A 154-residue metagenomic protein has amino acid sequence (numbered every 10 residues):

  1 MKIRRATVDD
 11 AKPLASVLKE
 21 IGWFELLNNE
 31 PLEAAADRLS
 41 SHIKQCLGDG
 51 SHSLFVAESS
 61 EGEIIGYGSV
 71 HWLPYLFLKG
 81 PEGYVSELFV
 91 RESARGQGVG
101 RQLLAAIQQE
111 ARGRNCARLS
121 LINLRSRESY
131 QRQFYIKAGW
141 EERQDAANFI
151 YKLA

Functional and structural regions predicted by a protein language model:
K2-S16: A short beta-loop-alpha structural element at the N-terminal edge of CoA-dependent acyl/N-acetyltransferase catalytic
V8, L18-H42, H52: Conserved GNAT-fold acetyl-CoA-binding loop/helix
K44-V56, Y84: A short helix-loop-beta-strand connector motif used in the catalytic cores of GNAT acetyltransferases and, in some
V56, E63-W72, Y84, F89: Conserved beta-strand in the GNAT
R91, Q102-R118, E141: Conserved acyl-CoA
R91-S93, Q97: Active-site acidic-Proline motif in GNAT/NAT acetyltransferases
R95, A117-Q131, I150: Conserved beta-strand-loop-alpha-helix junction that forms the acyl-donor binding cleft
R101, G113, R125-D145: Conserved active-site alpha-helix within GNAT-family acetyltransferase domains
